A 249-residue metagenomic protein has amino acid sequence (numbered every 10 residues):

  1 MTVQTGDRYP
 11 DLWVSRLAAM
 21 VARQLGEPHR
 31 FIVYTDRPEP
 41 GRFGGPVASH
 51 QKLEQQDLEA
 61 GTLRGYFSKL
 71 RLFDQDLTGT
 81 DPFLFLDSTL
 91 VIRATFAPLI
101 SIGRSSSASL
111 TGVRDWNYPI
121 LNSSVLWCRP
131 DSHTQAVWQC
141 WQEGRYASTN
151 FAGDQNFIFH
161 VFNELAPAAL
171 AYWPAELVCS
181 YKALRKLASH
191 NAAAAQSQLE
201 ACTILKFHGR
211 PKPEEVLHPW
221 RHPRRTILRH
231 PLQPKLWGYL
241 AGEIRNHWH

Functional and structural regions predicted by a protein language model:
M1-E59, T78-G79, P130, L236-Y239 (+1 more regions): N-terminal anchoring/stem segment of glycosyltransferases
D11-L12, R42-G44, A94-A97, I102 (+2 more regions): Short glycine-/acidic-enriched loop or helix-start segments at secondary-structure transitions that form or flank
E27, K69, L86, L121-S124 (+2 more regions): Residues that flank catalytic or metal-binding motifs in active/ligand-binding sites
E27-H29, T80-P82, A108, P167-A169 (+1 more regions): Short coil/turn segments at beta-strand junctions that form active-site/ligand-binding loops
F31, F73, T89, L126 (+2 more regions): A residue-level signal for conserved active-site and pocket-lining positions in enzyme catalytic cores
I32-G41, T95-A97, E176-L177, R210-P211: Short, polar loop motifs at secondary-structure junctions
E39, V47-Q56, G65-I120, W127-D131: GT-A fold catalytic core of metal-dependent nucleotide-sugar glycosyltransferases, centered on the diacidic
Q135-H249: Catalytic core and acceptor-binding pocket of nucleotide-sugar-dependent glycosyltransferases
